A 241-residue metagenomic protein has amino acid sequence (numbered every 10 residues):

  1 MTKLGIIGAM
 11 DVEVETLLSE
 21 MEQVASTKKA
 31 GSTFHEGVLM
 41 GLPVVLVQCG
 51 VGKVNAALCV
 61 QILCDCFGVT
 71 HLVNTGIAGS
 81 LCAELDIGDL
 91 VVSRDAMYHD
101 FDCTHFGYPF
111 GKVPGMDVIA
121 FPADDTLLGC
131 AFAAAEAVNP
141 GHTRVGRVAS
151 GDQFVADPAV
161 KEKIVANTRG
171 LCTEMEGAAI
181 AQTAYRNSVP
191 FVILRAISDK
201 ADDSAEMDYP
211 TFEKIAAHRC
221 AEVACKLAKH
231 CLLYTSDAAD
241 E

Functional and structural regions predicted by a protein language model:
T2-F67: N-terminal short beta-loop-beta anion/metal-coordinating cradle
I62-C66, E84-L85, Q182-P190: Alpha-helix C-terminal capping segments
L81-T168: Mid-sequence, gly/pro-rich, charge-dense loop/helix-turn segments that line enzyme active sites
V155-I193, S198: A C-terminal functional module that forms or caps the active site or interfaces directly with catalytic machinery
F191, A196-L233: Regulatory input/activation interfaces that engage signals or partners
Y234-A239: Conserved small/polar residues in nucleotide/adenosyl-binding loops
